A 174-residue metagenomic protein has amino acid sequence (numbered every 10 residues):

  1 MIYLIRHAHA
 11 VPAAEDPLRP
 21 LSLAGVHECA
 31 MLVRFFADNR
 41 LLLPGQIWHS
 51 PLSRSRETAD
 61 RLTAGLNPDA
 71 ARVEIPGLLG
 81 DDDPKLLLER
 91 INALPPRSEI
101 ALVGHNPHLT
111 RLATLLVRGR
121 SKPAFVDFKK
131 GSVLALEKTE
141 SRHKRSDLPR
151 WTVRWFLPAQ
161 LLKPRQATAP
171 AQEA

Functional and structural regions predicted by a protein language model:
M1-K85, E89, V117, F128-K129 (+2 more regions): Active-site-proximal alpha-helix that buttresses catalytic centers in soluble enzyme cores
I2, P96-G104: Generic beta-sheet signal
V73, L79-D81, R145-A174: Functional cleft and adjacent loop/helix regions within the main domain that mediate ligand binding or catalysis
R90-P95: Conserved phosphate-binding catalytic cores of ATP/NTP-utilizing and phosphoryl-transfer enzymes
S121-R154, L162: Domain-level recognition of soluble alpha/beta enzyme cores, biased toward histidine phosphatases/phosphomutases
